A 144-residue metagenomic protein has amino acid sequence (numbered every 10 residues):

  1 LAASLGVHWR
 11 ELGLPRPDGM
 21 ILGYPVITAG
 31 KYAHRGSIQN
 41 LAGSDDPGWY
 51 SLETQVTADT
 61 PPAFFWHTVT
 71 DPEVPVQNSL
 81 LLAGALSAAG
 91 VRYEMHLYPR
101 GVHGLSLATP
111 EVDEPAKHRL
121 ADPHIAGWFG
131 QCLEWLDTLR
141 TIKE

Functional and structural regions predicted by a protein language model:
L1-L52, A58: Primarily recognizes the serine-hydrolase "nucleophile elbow" in alpha/beta-hydrolase and SGNH/GDSL folds
R16-G19, T60-A63, A89-E94: Loop/turn elements at helix/coil->beta-strand transitions in domains of secreted/extracellular proteins
Y32-A33, V76, S106-A108: Short, well-ordered secondary-structure micro-motifs
D59, F64-H67, D71: Short beta-strand/loop motif that positions the catalytic acidic residue of the alpha/beta-hydrolase fold
V69-P72, R100-V102: Acidic beta-to-alpha connecting loop that harbors the catalytic carboxylate
P72-L81: Conserved alpha/beta-hydrolase "acid-adjacent" motif
L80, G84-E144: C-terminal catalytic histidine-bearing segment of alpha/beta-hydrolase fold enzymes
